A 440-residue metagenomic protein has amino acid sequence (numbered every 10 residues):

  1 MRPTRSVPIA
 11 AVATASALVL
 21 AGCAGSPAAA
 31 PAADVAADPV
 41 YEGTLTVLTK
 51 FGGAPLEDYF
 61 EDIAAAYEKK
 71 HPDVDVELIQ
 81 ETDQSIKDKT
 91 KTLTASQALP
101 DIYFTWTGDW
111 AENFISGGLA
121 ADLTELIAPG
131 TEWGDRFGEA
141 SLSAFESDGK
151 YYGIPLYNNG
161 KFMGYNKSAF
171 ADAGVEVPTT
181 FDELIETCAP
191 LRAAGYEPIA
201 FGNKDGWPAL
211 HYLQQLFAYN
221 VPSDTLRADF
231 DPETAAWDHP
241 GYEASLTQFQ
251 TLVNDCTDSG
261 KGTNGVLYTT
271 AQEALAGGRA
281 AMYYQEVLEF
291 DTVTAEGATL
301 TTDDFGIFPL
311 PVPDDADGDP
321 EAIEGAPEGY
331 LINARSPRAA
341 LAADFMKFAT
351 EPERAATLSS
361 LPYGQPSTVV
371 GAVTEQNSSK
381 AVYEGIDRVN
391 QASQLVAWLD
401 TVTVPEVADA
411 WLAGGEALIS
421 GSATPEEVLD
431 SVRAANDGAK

Functional and structural regions predicted by a protein language model:
M1-T46, K69, D430, A434-K440: Short, low-complexity disordered leader/linker segments with a strong preference for bacterial N-terminal type II
A65, K69, A173, N254-T257 (+1 more regions): Extracytoplasmic/periplasmic substrate-recognition and gating elements
A66-R136, S168, D172-T179, E273 (+5 more regions): Extracytoplasmic "Venus flytrap"/periplasmic binding protein-like
P100-D101, W133-S168, E197-F201, G318-I323 (+1 more regions): A structural signal for short loop-to-beta-strand junctions that line the ligand-binding cleft of periplasmic/secreted
G108-K161, I185, Y212, G241 (+1 more regions): Hinge/lid segment of periplasmic solute-binding proteins
Y152-L156, K161, I185-A235, A280: Extracytoplasmic/periplasmic solute-binding protein
P190, D231-T263: Glycine-centered hinge/linker elements that transmit conformational signals in sensory and ligand-binding systems
G364-G371, Y383-N436: C-terminal capping/gating helix-and-loop segments adjacent to ligand/active sites or protein-protein/ligand interfaces
